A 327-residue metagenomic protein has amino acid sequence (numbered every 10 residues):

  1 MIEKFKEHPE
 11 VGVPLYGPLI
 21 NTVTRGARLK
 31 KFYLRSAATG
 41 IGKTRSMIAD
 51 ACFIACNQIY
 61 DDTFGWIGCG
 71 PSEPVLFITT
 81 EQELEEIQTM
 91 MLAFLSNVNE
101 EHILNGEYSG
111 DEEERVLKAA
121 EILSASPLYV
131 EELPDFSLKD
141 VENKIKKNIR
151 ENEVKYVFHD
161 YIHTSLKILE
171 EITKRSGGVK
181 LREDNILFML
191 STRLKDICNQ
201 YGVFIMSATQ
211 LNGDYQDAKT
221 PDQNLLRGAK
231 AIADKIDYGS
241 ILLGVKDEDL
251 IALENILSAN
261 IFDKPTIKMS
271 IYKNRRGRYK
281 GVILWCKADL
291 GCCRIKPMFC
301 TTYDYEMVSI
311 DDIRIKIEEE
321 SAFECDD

Functional and structural regions predicted by a protein language model:
M1-V98, D326: The Walker A/P-loop phosphate-binding site
N21-T22, N57-E153, Y279, I283: Cytosolic-facing regulatory segments adjacent to core modules
L34, K155-F158, M206, S240: Structural motif
G70, N97, E101-N105, L138-V154 (+2 more regions): C-terminal regions of RecA-like/P-loop NTPase motor modules
F77, F158-H159, V203-Q210: Structural recognition of the conserved hydrophobic beta-strand(s) that form the central parallel beta-sheet of P-loop
L84-Q88, S165-E171, D214-D217: Short acidic/His/Gly/Ser-rich catalytic and metal-binding motifs that mark active-site loops of diverse hydrolases
I122-Y129, R193-I205, K235-D237: A structural motif corresponding to the C-terminal end of an alpha-helix and its immediate exit/capping segment
L128-N199: Phosphate-binding/switch loop-helix module in NTP-utilizing enzymes
